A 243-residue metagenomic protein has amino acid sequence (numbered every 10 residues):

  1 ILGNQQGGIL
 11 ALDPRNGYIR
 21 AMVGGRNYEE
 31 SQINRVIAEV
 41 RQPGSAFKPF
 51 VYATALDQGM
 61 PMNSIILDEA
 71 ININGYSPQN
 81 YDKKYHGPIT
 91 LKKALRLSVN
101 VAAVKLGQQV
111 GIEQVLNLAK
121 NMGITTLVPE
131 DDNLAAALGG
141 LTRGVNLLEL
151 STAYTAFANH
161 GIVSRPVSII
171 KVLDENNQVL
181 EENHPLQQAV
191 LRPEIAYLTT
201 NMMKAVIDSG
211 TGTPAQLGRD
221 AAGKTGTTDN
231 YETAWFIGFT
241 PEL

Functional and structural regions predicted by a protein language model:
I1-A11, M22, Y28-I33, G144-L243: A penicillin-recognizing enzyme superfamily signal
I1-R41, S45-A46, S64, E113-N121 (+1 more regions): Periplasmic/cell-envelope proteins involved in peptidoglycan metabolism and beta-lactam response
L2-Q5, R26, E30, V40-S45 (+7 more regions): Solvent-exposed, acidic/flexible segments
R15, M60-V115, V163, E175-A205: Conserved catalytic neighborhood of penicillin-recognizing serine enzymes
R15-Y18, R26-E30, Q42, I71-I73 (+7 more regions): Solvent-exposed loop/turn segments at secondary-structure junctions within structured extracellular/periplasmic domains
N16-G17, I37-I66, A94, A153-F157 (+1 more regions): Active-site SXXK
T54, Q58-M62, V110, Q114 (+5 more regions): A generic secondary-structure signal for well-formed alpha-helical elements
S77-N80, G111-T152, R165-S168: Mid-domain, small-residue-enriched loop/turn segments at the edges of structured enzyme/sensor domains
